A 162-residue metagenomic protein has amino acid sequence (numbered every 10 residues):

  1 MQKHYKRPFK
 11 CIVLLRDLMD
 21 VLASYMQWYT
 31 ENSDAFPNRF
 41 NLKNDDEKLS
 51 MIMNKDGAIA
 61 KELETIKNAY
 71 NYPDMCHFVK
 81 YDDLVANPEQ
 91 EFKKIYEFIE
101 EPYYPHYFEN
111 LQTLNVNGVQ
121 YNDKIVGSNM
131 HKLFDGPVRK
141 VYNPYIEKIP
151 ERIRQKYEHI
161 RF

Functional and structural regions predicted by a protein language model:
M1-K3, I66-K67: Short amphipathic alpha-helical segments and helix-helix/interface helices
M1-Q2, F36-M53, G127-E147: Anion-recognition interface
Q2-K6, K93-E100: Short, surface-exposed basic-aromatic patches at helix termini and helix-loop junctions that form
Y5-W28: Conserved phosphate-donor/acceptor-positioning beta-strand/loop module used by diverse small-molecule
K10, K80, Y145: Amphipathic alpha-helical recognition patches that constitute DNA-binding helices
D20-F98, H106: PAPS-dependent sulfotransferase catalytic domain
M26-Y29, A69-N71, E97-F162: PAPS-dependent sulfotransferases, especially Golgi type II membrane carbohydrate sulfotransferases
